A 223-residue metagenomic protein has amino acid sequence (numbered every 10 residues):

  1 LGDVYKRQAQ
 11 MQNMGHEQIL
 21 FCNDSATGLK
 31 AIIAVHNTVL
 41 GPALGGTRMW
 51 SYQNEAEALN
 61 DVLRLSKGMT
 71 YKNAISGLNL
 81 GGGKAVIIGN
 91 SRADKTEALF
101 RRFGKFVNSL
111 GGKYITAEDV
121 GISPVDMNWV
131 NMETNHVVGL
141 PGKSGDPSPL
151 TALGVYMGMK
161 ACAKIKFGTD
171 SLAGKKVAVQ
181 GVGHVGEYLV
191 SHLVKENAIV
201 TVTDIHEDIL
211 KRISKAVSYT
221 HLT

Functional and structural regions predicted by a protein language model:
L1-Q8, T220-T223: Conserved small/polar residues in nucleotide/adenosyl-binding loops
G2-Y5, G28, G41, G45-G46 (+7 more regions): Glycine-centered flexibility sites
Q12-A43, T47-K105, S109-I115: Metallocofactor- and cofactor-centric catalytic cores in central/energy metabolism, strongly enriched
G15, S51, E55-V62, R92-F100 (+6 more regions): Generic structural signal for well-ordered, non-membrane alpha-helical segments in soluble metabolic enzymes
R48, T116, P141, E196-I199: Residues at structural and domain junctions
Y71-G168: Glycine/serine-rich phosphate-binding loop and adjoining beta1-alpha1 elements at the start of nucleotide-handling
D146-Y219: Glycine-rich phosphate/diphosphate-binding loop of Rossmann-like nucleotide-binding domains
